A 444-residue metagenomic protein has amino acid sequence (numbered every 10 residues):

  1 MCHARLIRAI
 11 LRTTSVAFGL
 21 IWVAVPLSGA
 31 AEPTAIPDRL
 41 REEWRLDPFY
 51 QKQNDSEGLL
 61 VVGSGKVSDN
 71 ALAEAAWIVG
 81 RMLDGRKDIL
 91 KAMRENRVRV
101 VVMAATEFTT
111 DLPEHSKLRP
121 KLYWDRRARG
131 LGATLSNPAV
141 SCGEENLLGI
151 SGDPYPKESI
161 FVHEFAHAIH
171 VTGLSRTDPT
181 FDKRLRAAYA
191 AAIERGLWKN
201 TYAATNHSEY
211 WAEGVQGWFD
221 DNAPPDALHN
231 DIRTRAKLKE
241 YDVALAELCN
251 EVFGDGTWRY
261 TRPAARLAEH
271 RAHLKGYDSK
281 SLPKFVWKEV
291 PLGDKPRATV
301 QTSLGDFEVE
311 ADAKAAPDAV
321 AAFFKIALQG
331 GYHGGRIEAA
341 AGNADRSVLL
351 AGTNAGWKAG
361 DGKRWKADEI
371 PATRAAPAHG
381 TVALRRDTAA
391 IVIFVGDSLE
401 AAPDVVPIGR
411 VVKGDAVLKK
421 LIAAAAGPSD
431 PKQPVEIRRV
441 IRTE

Functional and structural regions predicted by a protein language model:
M1-I10: N-terminal secretory signal peptides that target proteins for export/translocation
R12-P26: Bacterial N-terminal signal peptides
P33, R39-R41, L46-F49, S56-L60 (+3 more regions): Acidic/His-rich structured neighborhood in mature extracellular/periplasmic domains
A71, A75-I78, I89, K157 (+10 more regions): Stable alpha-helical elements in mature extracytoplasmic
D84-A104, T177-R184, N200-Y202, P225-R233 (+4 more regions): Surface-exposed patches in mature extracellular/periplasmic domains of secreted proteins
V171-P224: Post-HExxH zinc-binding segment in Zn-dependent metallohydrolases
V215-E289: Pan-zinc metallopeptidase signature
L274-E444: Cyclophilin-like peptidyl-prolyl cis-trans isomerases
